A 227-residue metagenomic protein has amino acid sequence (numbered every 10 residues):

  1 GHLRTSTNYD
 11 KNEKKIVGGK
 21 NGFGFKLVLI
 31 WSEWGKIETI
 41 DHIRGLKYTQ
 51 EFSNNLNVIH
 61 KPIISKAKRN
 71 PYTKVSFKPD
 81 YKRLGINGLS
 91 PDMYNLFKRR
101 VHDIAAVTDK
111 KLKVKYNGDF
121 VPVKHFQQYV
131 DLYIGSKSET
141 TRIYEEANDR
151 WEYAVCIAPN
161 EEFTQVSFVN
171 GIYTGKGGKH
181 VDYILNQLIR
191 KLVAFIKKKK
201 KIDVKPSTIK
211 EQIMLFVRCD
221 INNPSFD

Functional and structural regions predicted by a protein language model:
G1: Conserved ATP-binding/catalytic motifs of P-loop helicase motor domains
T5-L132: GHKL-type ATPase core
I59-H60, N95-D227: GHKL/Histidine-kinase-like ATPase module
